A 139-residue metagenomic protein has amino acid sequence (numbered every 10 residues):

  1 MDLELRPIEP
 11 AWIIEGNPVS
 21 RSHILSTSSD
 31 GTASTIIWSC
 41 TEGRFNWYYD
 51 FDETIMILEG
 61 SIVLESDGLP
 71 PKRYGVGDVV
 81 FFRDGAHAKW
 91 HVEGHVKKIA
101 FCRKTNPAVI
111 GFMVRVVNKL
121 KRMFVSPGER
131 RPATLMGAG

Functional and structural regions predicted by a protein language model:
M1-G31, A133-G139: A short, N-terminal "cap"/entry segment at the start of jelly-roll beta-barrel domains of the cupin/DSBH fold
I24, S29-Y49: Conserved short histidine dyad/triad with adjacent acidic residue
S29, F51, L58, G68 (+2 more regions): Short loop/turn positions at the edges of beta-strands in beta-sheet-rich folds
T35-I37, T54, V79-F81: Conserved hydrophobic/aromatic beta-strand scaffold that supports enzyme active sites
W47-V76: A short beta-strand-loop-beta hairpin characteristic of the jelly-roll/cupin
V76, D84-V109: Ligand-binding loop in jelly-roll beta-barrel domains
A108-G139: Acidic/histidine-enriched, glycine/proline-rich intrinsically disordered or flexible terminal extensions
